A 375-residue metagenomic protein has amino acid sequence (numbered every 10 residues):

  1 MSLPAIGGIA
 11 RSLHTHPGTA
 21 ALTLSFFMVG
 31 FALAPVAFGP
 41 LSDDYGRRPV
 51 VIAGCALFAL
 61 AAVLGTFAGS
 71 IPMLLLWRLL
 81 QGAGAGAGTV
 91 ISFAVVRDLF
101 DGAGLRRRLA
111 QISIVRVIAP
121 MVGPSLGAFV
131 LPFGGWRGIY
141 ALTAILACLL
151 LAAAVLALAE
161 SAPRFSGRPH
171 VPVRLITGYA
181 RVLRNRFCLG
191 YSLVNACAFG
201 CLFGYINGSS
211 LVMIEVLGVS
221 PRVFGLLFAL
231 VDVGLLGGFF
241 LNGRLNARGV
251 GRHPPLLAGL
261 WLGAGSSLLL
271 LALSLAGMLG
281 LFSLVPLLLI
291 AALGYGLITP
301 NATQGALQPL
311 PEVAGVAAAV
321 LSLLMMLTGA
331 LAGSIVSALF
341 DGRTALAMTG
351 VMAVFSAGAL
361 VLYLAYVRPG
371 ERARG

Functional and structural regions predicted by a protein language model:
M1-P17, Y205-S210: Extracytoplasmic
S12-H14, G46, F67-M73, G84 (+2 more regions): Helix-breaking motifs and short loop linkers at transmembrane-helix boundaries and internal kinks in secondary membrane
A32-P72: Conserved MFS/SLC helix-loop-helix module at the cytosolic interface between two early adjacent transmembrane helices
L57-L64, P72-L80, F282-L288: Paired small-residue
M73, A110-L156: Helix-loop-helix hairpin linking two adjacent transmembrane segments in secondary transporters
W77-I118: Cytoplasmic helix-loop-helix junction between adjacent transmembrane helices in 12-TM secondary transporters
S161-S192: Juxtamembrane intracellular "pre-TM" segments in multi-pass secondary transporters
G305-T344, M352: A late C-terminal transmembrane helix in Major Facilitator Superfamily
